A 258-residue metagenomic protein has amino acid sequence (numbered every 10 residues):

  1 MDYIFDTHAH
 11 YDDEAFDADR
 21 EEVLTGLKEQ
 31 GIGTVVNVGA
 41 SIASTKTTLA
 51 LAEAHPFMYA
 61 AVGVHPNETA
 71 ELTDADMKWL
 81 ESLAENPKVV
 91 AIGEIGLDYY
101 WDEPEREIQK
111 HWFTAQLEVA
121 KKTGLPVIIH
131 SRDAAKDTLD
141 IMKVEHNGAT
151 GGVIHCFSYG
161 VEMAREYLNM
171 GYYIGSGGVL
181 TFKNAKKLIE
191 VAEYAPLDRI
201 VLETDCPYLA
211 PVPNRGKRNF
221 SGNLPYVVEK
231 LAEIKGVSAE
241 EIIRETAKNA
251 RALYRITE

Functional and structural regions predicted by a protein language model:
M1-E258: Mid-domain alpha/beta scaffold segments of enzyme catalytic cores
